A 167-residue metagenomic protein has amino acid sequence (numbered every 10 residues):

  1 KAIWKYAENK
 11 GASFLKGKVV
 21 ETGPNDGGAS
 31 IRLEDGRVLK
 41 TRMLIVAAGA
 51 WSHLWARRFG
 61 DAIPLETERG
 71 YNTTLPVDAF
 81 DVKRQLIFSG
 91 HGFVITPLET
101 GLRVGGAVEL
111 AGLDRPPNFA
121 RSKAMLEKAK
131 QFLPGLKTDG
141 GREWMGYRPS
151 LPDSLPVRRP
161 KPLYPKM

Functional and structural regions predicted by a protein language model:
K1, P165-M167: Short, intrinsically disordered, charge-balanced linker/junction segments flanking boundaries in proteins
K1-D35, L39-R42: Helical element adjacent to the flavin cofactor pocket in flavoenzyme catalytic cores
G11-S13, L102, M167: Short, conserved active-site loop motifs that form the nucleotide-linked donor/cofactor pocket
E21-G28, V38-P165: Active-site substrate-recognition segment that forms the wall of the catalytic cavity or substrate channel
